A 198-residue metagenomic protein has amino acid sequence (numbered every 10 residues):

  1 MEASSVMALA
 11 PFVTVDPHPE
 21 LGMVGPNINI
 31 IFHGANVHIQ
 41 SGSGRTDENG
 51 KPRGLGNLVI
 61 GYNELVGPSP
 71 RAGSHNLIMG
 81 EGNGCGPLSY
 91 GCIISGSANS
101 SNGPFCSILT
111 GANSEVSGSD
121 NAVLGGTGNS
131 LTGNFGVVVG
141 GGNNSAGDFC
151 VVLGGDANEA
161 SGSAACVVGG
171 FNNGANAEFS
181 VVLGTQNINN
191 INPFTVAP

Functional and structural regions predicted by a protein language model:
A3-P198: Periodic small-residue-enriched repeat registers in elongated scaffold domains
